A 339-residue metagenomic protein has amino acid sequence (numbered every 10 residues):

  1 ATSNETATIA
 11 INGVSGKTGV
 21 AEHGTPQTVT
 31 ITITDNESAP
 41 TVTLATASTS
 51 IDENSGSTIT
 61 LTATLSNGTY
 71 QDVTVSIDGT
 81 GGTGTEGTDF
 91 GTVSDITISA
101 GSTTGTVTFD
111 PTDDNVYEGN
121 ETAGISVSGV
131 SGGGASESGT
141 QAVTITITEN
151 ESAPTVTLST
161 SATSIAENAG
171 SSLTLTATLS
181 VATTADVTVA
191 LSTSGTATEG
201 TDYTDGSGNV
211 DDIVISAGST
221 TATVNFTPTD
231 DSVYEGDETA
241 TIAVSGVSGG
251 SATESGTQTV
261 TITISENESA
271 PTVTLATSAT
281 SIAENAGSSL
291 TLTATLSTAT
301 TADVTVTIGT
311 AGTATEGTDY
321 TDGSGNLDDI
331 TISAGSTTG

Functional and structural regions predicted by a protein language model:
A1-G339: Short boundary segments that mark the start of a structured unit
